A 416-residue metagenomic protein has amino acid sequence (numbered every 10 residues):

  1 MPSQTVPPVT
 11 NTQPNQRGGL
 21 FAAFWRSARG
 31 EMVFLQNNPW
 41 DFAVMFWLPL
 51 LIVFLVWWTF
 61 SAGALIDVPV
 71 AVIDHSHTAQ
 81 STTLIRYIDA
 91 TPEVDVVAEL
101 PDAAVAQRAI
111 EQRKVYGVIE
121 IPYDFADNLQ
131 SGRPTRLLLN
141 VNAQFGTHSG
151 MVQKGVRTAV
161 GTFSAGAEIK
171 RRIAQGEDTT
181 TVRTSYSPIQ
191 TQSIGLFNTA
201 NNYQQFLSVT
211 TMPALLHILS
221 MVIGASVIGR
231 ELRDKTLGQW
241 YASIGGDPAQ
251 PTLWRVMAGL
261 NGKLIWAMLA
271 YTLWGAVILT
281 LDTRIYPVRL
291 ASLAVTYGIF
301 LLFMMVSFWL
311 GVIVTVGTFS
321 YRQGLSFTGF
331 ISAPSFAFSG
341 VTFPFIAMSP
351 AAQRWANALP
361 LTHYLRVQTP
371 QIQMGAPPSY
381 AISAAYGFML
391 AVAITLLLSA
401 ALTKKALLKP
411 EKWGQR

Functional and structural regions predicted by a protein language model:
M1-Q205, K405-R416: Extracytoplasmic/periplasmic domains immediately adjacent to an N-terminal transmembrane anchor in multi-pass membrane
T12-A23, T252-R255, P350-Q353, L359: Coil-to-alpha-helix initiation sites in intrinsically disordered, low-complexity, charged segments
F21, W25-R29, Q205, T252-I265 (+3 more regions): Alpha-helical membrane-protein architecture signal
D41, M45, G262, W266 (+1 more regions): Alpha-helical segments in transporter systems
L51-F54, I194-D282: Hydrophobic alpha-helical transmembrane segments of multi-pass membrane transport proteins
A64-L65, G229-L237, Q323, T403 (+1 more regions): Perimembrane helix-loop junctions in membrane proteins
H77, R108, L269, V277-L281 (+1 more regions): Membrane-spanning alpha-helical segments of multipass transporters and channels
